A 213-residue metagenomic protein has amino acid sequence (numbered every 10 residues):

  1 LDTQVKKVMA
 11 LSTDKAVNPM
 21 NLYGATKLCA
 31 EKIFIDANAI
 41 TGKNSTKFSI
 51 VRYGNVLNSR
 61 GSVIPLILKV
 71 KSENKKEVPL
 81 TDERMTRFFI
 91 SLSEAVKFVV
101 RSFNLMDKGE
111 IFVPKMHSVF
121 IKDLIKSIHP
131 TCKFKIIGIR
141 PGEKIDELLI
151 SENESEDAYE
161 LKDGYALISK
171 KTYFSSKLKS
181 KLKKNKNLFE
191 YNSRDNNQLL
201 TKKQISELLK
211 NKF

Functional and structural regions predicted by a protein language model:
L1-L28, D36: Conserved Rossmann-fold NAD(P)-dependent oxidoreductase catalytic core, especially the SDR/UDP-sugar
F34-F213: Strand-loop microenvironment adjacent to phosphate/nucleotide-handling motifs in alpha/beta enzyme folds
